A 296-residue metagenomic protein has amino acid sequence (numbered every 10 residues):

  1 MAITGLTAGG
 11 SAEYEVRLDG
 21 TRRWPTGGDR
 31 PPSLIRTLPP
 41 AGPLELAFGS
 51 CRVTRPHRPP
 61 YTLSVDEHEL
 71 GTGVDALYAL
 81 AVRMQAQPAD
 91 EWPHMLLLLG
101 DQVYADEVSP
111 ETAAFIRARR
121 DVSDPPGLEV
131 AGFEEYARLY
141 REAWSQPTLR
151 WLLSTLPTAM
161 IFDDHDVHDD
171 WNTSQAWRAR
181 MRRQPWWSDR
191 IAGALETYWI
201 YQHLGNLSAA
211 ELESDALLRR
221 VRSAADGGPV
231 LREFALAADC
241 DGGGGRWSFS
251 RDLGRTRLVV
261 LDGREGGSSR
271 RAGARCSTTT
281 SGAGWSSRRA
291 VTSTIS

Functional and structural regions predicted by a protein language model:
M1-S296: Metal-dependent phosphoester/phosphodiester hydrolase catalytic core
